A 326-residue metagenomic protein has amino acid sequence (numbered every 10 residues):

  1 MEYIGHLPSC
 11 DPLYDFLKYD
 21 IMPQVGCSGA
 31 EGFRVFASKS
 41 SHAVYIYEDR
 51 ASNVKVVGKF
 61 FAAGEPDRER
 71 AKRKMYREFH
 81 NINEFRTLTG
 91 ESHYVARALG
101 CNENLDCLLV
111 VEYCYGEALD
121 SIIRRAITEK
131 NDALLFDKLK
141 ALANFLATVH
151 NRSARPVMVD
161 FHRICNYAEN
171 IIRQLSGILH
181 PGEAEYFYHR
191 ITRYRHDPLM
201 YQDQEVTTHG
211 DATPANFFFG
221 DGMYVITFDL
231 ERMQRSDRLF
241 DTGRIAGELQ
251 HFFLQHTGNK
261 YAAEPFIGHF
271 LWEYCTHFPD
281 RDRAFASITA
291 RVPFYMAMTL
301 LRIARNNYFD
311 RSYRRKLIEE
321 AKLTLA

Functional and structural regions predicted by a protein language model:
M1-V35, R305-A326: Regulatory N- and C-terminal appendages and interdomain linkers associated with kinase/kinase-like NTP transferase
P12-E31, A154-G210: An alpha-helical support segment within catalytic cores of ATP-dependent transferases
R34-V57, R195-F240: Active-site acidic catalytic loop and adjacent metal/ATP-binding pocket of ATP-dependent phosphoryl transfer enzymes
I46-R77, N131: ATP-binding glycine-rich loop module of kinase domains
F85-T89, E117-M158: Conserved kinase catalytic-core helix
A96-C107: Short beta-strand micro-motifs within the conserved protein kinase catalytic domain, predominantly in the N-lobe
D106-A118: Conserved short submotifs of the Hanks-type protein kinase catalytic core that shape the nucleotide-binding pocket
D241-P279, M296-Y313: Active-site activation/catalytic loop segments of kinase-like enzymes and analogous catalytic loops in related
